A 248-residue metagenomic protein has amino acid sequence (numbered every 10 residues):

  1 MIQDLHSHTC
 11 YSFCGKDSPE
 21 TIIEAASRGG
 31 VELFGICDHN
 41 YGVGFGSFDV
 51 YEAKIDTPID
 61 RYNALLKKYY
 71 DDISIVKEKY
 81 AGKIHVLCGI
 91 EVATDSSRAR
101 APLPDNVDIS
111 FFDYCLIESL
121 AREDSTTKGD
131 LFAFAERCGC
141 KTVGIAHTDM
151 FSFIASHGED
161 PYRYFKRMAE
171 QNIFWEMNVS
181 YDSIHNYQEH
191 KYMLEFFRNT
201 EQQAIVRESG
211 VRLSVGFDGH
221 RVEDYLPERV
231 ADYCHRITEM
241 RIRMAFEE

Functional and structural regions predicted by a protein language model:
M1-T9, P19-E20, E24, V107 (+2 more regions): Charged catalytic cores and adjacent phosphate/nucleic-acid-binding surfaces used for phosphate/nucleic-acid chemistry
T9-C10, F34-C37: Ser/Thr-glycine-rich phosphate-binding loops at phosphate-binding pockets of nucleotides, nucleotide cofactors
K16: Catalytic phosphate/metal-binding cores of nucleic-acid and nucleotide-processing enzymes, i.e., regions that mediate
E24-L33: Active-site metal-binding motif and surrounding structural segment of the metallo-beta-lactamase
N40: Short, charge-patterned binding micro-sites
V43-G44, S96, H185, E223: Generic structural signal for helix capping and beta-alpha/helix-loop junctions
G44-M177: Extended substrate/RNA-proximal surfaces in nucleic-acid metabolism proteins
